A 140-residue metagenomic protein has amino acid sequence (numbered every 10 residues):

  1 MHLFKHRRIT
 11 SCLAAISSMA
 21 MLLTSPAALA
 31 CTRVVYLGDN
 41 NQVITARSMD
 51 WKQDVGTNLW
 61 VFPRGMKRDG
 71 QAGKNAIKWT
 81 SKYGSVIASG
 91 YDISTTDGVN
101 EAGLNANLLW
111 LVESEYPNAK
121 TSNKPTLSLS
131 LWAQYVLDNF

Functional and structural regions predicted by a protein language model:
H2-A15: Bacterial N-terminal signal peptides that target proteins for export
H6-R7, M21, Q134: Hydrophobic transmembrane signal anchors and adjacent membrane-proximal interface regions, especially in viral
A14-L22: Sec-dependent N-terminal signal peptides of Gram-positive bacterial secreted proteins and lipoproteins
S25-P26: N-terminal signal peptide c-region/cleavage motif recognized by signal peptidases
A30-P125: A contiguous strand-loop segment
T121-F140: Proteins synthesized as precursors that undergo proteolytic processing into mature forms
